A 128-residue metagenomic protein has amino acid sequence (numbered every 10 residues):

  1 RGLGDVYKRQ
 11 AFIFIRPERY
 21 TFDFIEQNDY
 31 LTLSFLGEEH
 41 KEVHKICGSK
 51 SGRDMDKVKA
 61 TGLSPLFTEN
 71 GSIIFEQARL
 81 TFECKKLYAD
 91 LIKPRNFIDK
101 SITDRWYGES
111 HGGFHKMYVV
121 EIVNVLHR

Functional and structural regions predicted by a protein language model:
R1, F82-C84, V120: Short beta-strand/strand-turn micro-motif
G2-Y7: Short, small-residue-biased leader/transition segments that mark boundaries at the very start of proteins
K8-A11, Q27-L31, D54, A78-L80 (+1 more regions): A generic structural signal for short beta-strands and their flanking turns/coil linkers
E18-L66: Glycine-rich, pocket-lining loop/helix-strand segments that form or immediately flank
F67-A78, W106-G112: Exposed beta-sheet edge/beta-hairpin loop segments within beta-rich domains
F75-L87: A glycine-rich beta-strand to alpha-helix segment that forms a phosphate/ribose-binding loop at ligand/cofactor sites
K86-R128: Flexible glycine-rich active-site/ligand-binding loops centered on an Asp-His dyad
